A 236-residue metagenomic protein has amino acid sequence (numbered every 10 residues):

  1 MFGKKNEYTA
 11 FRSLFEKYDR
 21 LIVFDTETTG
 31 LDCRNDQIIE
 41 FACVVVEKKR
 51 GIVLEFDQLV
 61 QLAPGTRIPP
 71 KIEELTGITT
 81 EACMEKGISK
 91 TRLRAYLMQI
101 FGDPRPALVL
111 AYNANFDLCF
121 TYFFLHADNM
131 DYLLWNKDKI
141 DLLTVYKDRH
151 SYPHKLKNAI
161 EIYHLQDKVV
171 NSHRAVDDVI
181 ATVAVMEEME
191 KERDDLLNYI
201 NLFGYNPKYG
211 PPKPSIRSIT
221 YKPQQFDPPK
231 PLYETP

Functional and structural regions predicted by a protein language model:
M1-H126, M130-L134, N158-L165, V169 (+1 more regions): Conserved non-catalytic scaffold segment of RNase H-like nuclease domains
M1-S13, V183-P236: Acidic two-metal-ion nuclease catalytic site recognized across multiple nuclease folds, prominently DnaQ/RNase D-T
F124-D128, D148, I162, V185-E192: Active-site catalytic microenvironments for nucleophilic, acid-base chemistry
Y132-N136, P153, D195-L196: Short, structured loop/turn "capping" segments at alpha-beta junctions
D138-H154: Short alpha-helix plus adjacent loop in nuclease-associated cores
H154, I180-V183: A structural signal for well-ordered alpha-helical segments within the folded catalytic domains of diverse enzymes
V176-D177: Acidic donor-binding loop at a coil-to-helix junction in glycosyltransferase catalytic cores that engages
